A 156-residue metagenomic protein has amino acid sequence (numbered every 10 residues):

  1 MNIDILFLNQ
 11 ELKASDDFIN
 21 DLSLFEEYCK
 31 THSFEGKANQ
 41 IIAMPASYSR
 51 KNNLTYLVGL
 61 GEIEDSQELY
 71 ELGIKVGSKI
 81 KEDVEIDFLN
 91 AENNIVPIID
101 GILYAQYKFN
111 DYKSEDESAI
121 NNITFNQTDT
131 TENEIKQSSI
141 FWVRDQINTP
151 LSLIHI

Functional and structural regions predicted by a protein language model:
M1-I154: Short amphipathic alpha-helical segment within the helicase RecA-like ATPase core that mediates nucleic-acid
